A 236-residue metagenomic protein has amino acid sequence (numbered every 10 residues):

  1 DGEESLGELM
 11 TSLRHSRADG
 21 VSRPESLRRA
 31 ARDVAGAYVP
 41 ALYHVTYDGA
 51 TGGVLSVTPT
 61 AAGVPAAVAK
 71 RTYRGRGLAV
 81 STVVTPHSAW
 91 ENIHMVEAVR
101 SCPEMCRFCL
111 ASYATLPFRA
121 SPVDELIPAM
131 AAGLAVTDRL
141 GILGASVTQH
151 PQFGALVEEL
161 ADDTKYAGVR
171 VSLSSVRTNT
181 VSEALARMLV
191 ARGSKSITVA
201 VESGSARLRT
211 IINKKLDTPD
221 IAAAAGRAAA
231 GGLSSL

Functional and structural regions predicted by a protein language model:
D1, L9, A37, S101-C102 (+3 more regions): Conserved structural-core and active-site-/substrate-pathway-adjacent residues in large, well-folded domains of enzymes
D1-P59: Glycine-rich beta-alpha loop elements in corrinoid/cobalamin-binding modules across cobalamin-dependent enzymes
G2-E4, H44, V99-E104, Y113-L116 (+3 more regions): Short, glycine-/Ser/Thr-/acidic-enriched flexible segments
D33, P40, T46-M95: N-terminal [4Fe-4S]-dependent radical SAM core
L78, T85-H87, F108-A114, G204-R209: Gly-rich Lys/Arg/Thr-decorated short loops/hinges at beta-loop-alpha junctions or inter-strand turns that position
T82-P86, R119-A131, A135, L156: Ferredoxin-type iron-sulfur electron-transfer modules in oxidoreductases and energy-metabolism complexes
S88-P122: Canonical Radical SAM [4Fe-4S] cluster-binding loop centered on the CxxxCxxC motif and its immediate flanking residues
P128-S235: Conserved SAM/AdoMet-binding glycine-rich loop
